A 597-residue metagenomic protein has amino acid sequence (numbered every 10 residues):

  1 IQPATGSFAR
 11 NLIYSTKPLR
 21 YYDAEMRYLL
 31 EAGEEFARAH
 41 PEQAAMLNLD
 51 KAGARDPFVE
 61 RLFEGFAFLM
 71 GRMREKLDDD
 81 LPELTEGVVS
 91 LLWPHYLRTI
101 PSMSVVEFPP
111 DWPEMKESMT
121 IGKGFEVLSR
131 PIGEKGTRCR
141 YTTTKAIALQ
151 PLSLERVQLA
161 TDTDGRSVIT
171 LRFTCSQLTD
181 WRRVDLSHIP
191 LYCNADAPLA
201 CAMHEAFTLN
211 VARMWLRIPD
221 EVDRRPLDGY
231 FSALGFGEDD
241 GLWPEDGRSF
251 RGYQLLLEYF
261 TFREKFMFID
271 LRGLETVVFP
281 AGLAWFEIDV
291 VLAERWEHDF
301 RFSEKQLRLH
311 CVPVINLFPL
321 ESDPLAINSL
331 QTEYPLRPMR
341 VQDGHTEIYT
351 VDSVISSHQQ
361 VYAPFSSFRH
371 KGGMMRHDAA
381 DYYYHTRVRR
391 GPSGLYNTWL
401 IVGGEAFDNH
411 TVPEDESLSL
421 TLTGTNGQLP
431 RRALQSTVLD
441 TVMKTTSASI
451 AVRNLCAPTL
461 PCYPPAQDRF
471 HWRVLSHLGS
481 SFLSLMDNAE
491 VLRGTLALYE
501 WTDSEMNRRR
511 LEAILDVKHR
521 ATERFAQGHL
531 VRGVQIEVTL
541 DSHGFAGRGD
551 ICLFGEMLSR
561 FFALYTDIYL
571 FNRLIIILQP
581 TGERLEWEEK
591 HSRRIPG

Functional and structural regions predicted by a protein language model:
I1-Q43, L47, D239-F279, W285-E287 (+2 more regions): Mixed-charge (acidic/basic) macromolecular-recognition segments
I1-S7, Y14-Y21, Y28, H40 (+9 more regions): Short linear motifs embedded in intrinsically disordered, proline/glycine-rich low-complexity segments
I1-V222, D228, G235: Extended assembly-interface regions of large multimeric machines
P3, E42, V361-G597: C-terminal domain/tail detector
F66, M70-L77, H95, R156-R166 (+5 more regions): Extracellular ectodomain segments of secreted/surface proteins
L128, L283-A293, E416-T423: Short, aromatic- and glycine-rich surface loops/edge beta-strands on solvent-exposed regions
D162-D164, A281, P413: Surface-exposed coil/turn segments at beta-strand junctions on protein surfaces, enriched
S176-A379: Short, low-complexity Pro/Thr/Gly
